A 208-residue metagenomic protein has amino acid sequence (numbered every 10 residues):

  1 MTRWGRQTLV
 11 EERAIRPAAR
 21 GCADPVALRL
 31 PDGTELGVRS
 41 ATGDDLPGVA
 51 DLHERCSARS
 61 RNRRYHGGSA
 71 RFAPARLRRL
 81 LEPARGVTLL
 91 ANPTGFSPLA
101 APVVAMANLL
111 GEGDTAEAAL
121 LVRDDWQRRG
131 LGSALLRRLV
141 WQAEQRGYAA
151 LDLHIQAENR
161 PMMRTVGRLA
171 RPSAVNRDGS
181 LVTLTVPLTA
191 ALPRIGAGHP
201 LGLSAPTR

Functional and structural regions predicted by a protein language model:
M1-R208: Long, contiguous binding/interaction regions
